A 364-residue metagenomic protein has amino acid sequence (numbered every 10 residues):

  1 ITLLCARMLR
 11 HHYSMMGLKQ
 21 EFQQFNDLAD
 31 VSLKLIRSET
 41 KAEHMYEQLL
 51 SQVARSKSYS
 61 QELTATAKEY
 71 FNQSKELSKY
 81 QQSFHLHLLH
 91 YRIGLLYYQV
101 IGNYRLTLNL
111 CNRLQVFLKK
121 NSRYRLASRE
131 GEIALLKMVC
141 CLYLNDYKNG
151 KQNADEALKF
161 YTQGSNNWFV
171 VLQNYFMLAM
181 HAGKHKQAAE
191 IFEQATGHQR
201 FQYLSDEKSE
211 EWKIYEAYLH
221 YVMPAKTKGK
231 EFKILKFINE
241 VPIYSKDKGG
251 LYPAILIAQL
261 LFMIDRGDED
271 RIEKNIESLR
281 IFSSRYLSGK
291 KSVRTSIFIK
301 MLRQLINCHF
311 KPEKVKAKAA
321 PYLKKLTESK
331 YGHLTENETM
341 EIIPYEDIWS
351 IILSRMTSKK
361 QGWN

Functional and structural regions predicted by a protein language model:
I1, D27-R37, K68-K79, C111-R123 (+4 more regions): Amphipathic alpha-helical segments of tetratricopeptide repeats
I1, R7-S14, Q20-L35, E269-R285: TPR/TPR-like (Sel1-like) alpha-helical repeat modules
T2, E39-Y46, S78-L89, N121-E132 (+5 more regions): Alpha-solenoid helical repeat architecture
R7-M15, M45-Y59, L88-N103, R129-Y143 (+4 more regions): Tandem amphipathic alpha-helical repeat scaffolds
G17-D27, K57-S74, I101-V116, L142-D155 (+2 more regions): Helix-turn-helix repeat elements of alpha-solenoid scaffolds
K19-F25, L33-R129: Alpha-solenoid helical-repeat scaffolds
M223-I297: C-terminal structural cap/anchor segments
E273-N364: C-terminal non-catalytic interaction modules
